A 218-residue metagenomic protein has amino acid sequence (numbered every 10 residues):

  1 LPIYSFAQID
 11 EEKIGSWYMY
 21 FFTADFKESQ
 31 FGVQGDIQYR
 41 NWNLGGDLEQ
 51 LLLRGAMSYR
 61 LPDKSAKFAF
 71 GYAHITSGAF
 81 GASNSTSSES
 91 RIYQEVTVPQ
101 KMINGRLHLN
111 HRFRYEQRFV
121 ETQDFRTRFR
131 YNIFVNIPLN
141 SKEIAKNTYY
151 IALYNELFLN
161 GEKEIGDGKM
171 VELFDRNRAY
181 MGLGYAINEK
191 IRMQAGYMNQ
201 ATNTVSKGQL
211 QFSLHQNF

Functional and structural regions predicted by a protein language model:
L1-D10, F218: Bacterial Sec-dependent N-terminal signal peptides
Q8-G71: Start-of-domain marker
E12-Y18, E49-L53, S88-I92, Q123-F129 (+2 more regions): Residues that define the transmembrane beta-barrel architecture of outer-membrane proteins
Y20-A24, G55-Y59, Q94-Q100, Y115 (+3 more regions): Residues on the lipid-exposed face of transmembrane beta-strands in outer-membrane beta-barrel proteins
F26, I37-N43, Y72-G78, Q100 (+4 more regions): Transmembrane beta-strands of outer-membrane beta-barrel pores
F26-F31, P62-S65, K101-H108, L139-Y149 (+1 more regions): Short loop/turn motifs that connect adjacent beta-strands in outer-membrane beta-barrel proteins
F31-G35, L53, A66-F70, L107-F113 (+4 more regions): Transmembrane beta-strands of outer-membrane beta-barrel proteins
L153, E162, F174, R178-F218: Predominantly the C-terminal beta-signal and adjacent terminal strand-loop region of outer-membrane beta-barrel
